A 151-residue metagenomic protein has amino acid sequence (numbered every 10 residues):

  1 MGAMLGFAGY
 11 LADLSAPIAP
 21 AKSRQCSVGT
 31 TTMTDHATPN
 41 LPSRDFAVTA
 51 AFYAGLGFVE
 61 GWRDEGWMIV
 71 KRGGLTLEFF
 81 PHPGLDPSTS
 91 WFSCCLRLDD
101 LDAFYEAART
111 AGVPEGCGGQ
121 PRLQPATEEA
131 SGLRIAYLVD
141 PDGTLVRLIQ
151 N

Functional and structural regions predicted by a protein language model:
M1-M4, I18, V28: Short hydrophobic transmembrane-like helices used for membrane targeting/insertion
Y10-D13: Intrinsic-disorder-associated, low-complexity terminal segments enriched in Asp/Asn/His/Tyr and depleted of Lys/Arg
R24-A47, C94, N151: N-terminal beta-strand motif that seeds the catalytic metal site of vicinal oxygen chelate
T32-D35, D86-W91, E129-A130: Short glycine-enriched loop/turn motifs at secondary-structure junctions
F46, C94-L145: Vicinal oxygen chelate
T49-A54, G143: Conserved active-site tyrosine of GNAT-family acetyltransferases
L56-E60, V113: Conserved acetyl-CoA-binding loop of GNAT-fold acetyltransferases
V59-L96, L145-Q150: Conserved short beta-strand elements that form part of the metal-binding/catalytic scaffold of enzyme active sites
